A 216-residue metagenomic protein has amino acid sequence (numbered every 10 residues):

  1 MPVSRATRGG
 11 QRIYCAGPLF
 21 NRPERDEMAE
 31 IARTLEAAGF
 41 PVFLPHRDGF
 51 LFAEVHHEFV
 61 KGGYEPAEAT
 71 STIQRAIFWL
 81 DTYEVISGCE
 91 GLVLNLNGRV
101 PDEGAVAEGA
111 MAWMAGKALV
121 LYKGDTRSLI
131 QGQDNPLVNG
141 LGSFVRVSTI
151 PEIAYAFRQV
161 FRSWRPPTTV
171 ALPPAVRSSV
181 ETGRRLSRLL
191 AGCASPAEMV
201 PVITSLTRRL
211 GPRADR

Functional and structural regions predicted by a protein language model:
M1-R216: Conserved catalytic or regulatory cores that recognize and/or transform ribose-phosphate-containing ligands
